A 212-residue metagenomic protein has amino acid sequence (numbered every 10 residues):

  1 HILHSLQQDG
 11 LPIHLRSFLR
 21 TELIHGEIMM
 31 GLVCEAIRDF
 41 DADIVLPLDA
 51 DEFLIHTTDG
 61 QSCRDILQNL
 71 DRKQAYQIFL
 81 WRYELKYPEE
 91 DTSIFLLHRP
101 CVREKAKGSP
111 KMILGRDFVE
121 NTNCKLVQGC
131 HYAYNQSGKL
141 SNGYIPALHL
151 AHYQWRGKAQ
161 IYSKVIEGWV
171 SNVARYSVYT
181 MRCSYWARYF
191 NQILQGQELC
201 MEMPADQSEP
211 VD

Functional and structural regions predicted by a protein language model:
I2-P47, I55-H56: Active-site-proximal specificity loops/subdomain of glycosyltransferases
F18, A50, W81-Y83: Active-site-proximal beta-strand/loop segments in catalytic clefts of secreted hydrolases
G26-M29, H56-D212: Catalytic-site signature of metal-activated, phosphate-bearing donor transferases, centered on the GT-A/GT-A-like
D43, D51, Y76: Conserved acidic residues
D49-D51, Q154: Anionic group-transfer/hydrolysis microenvironments
